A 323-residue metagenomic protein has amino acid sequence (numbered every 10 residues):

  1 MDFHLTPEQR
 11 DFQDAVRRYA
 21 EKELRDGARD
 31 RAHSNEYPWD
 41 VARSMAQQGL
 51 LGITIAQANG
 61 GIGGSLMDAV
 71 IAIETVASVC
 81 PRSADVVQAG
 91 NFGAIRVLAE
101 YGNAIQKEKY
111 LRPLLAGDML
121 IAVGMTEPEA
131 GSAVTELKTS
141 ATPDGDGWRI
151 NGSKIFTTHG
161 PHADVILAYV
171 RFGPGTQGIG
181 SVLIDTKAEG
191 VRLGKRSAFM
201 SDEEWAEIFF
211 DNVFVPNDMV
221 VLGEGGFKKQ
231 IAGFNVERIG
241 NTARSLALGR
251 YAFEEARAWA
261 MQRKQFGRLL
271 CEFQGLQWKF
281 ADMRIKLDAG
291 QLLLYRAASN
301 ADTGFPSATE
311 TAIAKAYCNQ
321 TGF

Functional and structural regions predicted by a protein language model:
M1-S83, A89, Y101-Q106, P113 (+5 more regions): Alpha-helical interface subdomain recognition
G64-S65, A133-T135, H159-A163, Q177-G178 (+1 more regions): Short glycine/proline-enriched turns and hinge-like loops at secondary-structure junctions
I95-Y101, V123, T135: Flexible, glycine-rich active-site loops centered on histidine and acidic residues that chelate a metal or position
G117-M125: A short, Trp-centered hydrophobic/proline-enriched beta-strand micro-motif
E136, K187-F214: Flexible, small-/acidic-enriched active-site or ligand-binding loops
N151-R192: A short core secondary-structure module
I155-G160, F199-M200, E237-G240: Glycine-rich phosphate/pyrophosphate-binding beta-alpha loops
A206-A232: A short, charged helix-loop
